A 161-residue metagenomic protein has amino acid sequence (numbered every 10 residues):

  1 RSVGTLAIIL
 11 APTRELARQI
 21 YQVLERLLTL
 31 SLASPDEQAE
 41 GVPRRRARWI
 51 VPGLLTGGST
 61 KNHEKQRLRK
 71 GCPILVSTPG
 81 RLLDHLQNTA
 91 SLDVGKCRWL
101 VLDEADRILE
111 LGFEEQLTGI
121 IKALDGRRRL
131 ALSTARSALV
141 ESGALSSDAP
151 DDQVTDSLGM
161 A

Functional and structural regions predicted by a protein language model:
S2-H85, K96-W99: Conserved nucleic-acid-binding Ia/Ib motif block in the N-terminal RecA-like helicase ATPase lobe
G41-W49, D151-A161: Intrinsically disordered, low-complexity acidic Ser/Thr-rich regulatory segments
P79-L145, P150-S157: SF2 helicase catalytic motif II
